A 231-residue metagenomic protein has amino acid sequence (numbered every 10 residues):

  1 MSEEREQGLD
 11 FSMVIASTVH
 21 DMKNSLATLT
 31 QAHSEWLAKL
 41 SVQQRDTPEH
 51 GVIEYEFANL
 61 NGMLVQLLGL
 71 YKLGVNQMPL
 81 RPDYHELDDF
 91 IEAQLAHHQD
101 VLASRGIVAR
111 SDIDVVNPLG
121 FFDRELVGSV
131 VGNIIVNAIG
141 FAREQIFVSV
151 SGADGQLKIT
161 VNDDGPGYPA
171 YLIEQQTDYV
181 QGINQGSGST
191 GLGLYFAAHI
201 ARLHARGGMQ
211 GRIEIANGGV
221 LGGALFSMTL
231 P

Functional and structural regions predicted by a protein language model:
S17, N24-T28: Residue-level recognition of the "H+4" position in the DHp/HisKA helix of two-component sensor histidine kinases
Y55-M63: Short alpha-helical segment of the dimerization/phosphotransfer core of two-component systems
V75-L80, L119-F122: Conserved micro-motifs of the catalytic ATP-binding
D83-A96: A conserved beta-strand-to-alpha-helix junction within the catalytic ATP-binding
D83-H85, V108-P118: Conserved catalytic submotifs in the C-terminal HATPase_c
Q145-G155: Short beta-strand/loop element within the Bergerat-fold HATPase_c
Y168-Q181: Short conserved segment of the HATPase_c
R202-G219: Glycine-rich ATP-binding loops of the HATPase_c
